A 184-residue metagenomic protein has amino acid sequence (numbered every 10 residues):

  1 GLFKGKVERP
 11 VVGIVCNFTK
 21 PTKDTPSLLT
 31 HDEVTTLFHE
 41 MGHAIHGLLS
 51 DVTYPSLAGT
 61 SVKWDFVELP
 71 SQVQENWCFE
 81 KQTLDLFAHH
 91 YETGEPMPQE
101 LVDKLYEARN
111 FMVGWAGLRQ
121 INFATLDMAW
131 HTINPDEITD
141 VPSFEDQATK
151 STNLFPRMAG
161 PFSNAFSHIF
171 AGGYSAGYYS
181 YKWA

Functional and structural regions predicted by a protein language model:
G1-W183: Cation-handling catalytic/transport regions enriched in His/Asp/Glu
